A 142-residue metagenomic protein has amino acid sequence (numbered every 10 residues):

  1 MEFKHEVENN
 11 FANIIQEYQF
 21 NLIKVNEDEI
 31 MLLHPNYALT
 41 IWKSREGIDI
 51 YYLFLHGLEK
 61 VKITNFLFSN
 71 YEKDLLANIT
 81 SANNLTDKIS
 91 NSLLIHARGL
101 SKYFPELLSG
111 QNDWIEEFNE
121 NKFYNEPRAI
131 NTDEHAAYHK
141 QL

Functional and structural regions predicted by a protein language model:
M1-N10, L22-L142: Intrinsically disordered, low-complexity regulatory regions enriched in serine/threonine/proline and acidic residues
